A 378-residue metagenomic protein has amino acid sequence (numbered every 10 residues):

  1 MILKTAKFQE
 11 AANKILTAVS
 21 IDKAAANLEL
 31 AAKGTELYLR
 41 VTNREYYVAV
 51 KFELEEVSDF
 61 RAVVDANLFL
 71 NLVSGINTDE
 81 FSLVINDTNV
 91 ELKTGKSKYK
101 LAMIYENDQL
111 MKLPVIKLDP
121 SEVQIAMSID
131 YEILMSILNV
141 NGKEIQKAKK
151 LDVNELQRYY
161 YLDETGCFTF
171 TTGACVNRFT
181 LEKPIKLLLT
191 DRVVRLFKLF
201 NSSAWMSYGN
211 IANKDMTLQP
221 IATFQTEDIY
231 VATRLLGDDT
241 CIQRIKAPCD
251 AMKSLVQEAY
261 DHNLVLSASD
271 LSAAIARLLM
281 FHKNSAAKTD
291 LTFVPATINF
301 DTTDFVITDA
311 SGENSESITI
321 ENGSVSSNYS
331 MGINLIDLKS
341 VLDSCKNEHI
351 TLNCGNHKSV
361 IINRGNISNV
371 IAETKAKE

Functional and structural regions predicted by a protein language model:
M1-E378: Structural preference for solvent-exposed beta-strand-turn elements and adjacent flexible terminal/loop segments within
